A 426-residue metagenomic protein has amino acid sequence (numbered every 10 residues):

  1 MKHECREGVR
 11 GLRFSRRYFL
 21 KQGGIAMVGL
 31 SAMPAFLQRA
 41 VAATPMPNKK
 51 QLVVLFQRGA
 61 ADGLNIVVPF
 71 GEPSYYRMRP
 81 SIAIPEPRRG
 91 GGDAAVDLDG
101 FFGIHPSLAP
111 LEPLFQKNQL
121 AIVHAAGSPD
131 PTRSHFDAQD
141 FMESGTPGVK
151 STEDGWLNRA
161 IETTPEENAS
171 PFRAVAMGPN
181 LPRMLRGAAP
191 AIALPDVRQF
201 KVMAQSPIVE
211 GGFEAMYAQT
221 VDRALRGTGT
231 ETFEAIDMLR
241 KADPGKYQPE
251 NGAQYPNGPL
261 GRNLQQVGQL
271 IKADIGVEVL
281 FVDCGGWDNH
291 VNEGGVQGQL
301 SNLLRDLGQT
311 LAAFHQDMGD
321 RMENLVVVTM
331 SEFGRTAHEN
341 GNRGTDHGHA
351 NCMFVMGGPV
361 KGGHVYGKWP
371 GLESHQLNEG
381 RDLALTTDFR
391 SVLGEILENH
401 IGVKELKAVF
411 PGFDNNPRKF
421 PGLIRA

Functional and structural regions predicted by a protein language model:
K2-D320, H338, C352-P359, H364-A426: Feature for exported/extracytoplasmic and membrane-associated proteins, marking the mature portion
E323: Active-site-proximal segment of RNA-dependent polymerases
V326-G334: Acidic/histidine-rich, metal-coordinating catalytic segments
N340-R343: Histidine/acidic-residue-rich catalytic or RNA/ligand-binding cores of hydrolases and nuclease-related proteins
H347-G348: Conserved active-site-proximal phosphate/metal-binding subdomains
